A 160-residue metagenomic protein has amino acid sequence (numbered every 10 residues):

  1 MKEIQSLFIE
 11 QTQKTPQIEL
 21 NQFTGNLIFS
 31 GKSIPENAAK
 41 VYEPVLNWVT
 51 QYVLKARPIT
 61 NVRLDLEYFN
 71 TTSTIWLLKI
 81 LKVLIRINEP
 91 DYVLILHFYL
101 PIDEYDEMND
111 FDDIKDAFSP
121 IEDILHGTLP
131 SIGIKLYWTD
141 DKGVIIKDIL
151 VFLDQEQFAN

Functional and structural regions predicted by a protein language model:
K2-L7, F111-N160: A cross-taxonomic marker for long C-terminal extensions/tails that follow the last structured domain
E3-E43: STAS-typified acidic loop motif
T15, W48-Q51, V83-R86: Short, charged beta->alpha transition segments
E19-L20, V53-A56, N88-P90: Short glycine/proline-enriched loop/turn "hinge" motifs that connect secondary-structure elements and lie
T24, R57-N61, D91-I95, S131: A general structural motif
I28-K32, R63-D65, H97-Y99, K135: Residue-level recognition of well-ordered beta-strand positions that form the cores of beta-sheet-rich folds across
I34-N70: Short, well-structured hydrophobic secondary-structure segments
L64-I121, L125: Amphipathic alpha-helical interaction surfaces in cytosolic regulatory modules
